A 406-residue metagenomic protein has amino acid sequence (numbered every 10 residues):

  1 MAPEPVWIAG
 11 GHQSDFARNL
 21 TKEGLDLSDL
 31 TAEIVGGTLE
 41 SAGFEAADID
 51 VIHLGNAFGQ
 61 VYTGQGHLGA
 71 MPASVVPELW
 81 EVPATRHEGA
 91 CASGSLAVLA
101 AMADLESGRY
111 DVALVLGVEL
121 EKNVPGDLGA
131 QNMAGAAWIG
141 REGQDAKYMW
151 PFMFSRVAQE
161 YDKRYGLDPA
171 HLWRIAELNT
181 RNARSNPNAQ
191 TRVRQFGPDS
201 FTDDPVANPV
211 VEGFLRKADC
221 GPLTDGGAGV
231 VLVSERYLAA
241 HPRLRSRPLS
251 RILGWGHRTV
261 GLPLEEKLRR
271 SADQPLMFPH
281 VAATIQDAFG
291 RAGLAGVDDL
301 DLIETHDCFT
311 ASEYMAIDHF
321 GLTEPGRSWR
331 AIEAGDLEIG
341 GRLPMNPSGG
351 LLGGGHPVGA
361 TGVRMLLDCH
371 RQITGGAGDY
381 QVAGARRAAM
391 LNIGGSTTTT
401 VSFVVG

Functional and structural regions predicted by a protein language model:
M1-A92, A100, V157, Y161-P169 (+6 more regions): Conserved active-site "lid/cap" helical segment
M1-S28, G140-R141, W173-E177, P209-A283 (+6 more regions): Condensing-enzyme catalytic core mediating Claisen C-C bond formation in acyl metabolism
A2, G59-L116, L120-M153, V193-P222 (+3 more regions): Conserved catalytic cysteine-centered active-site region of acyl-thioester-dependent Claisen-condensing enzymes
K22-G24, G66-G69, D127-Q131, S246 (+4 more regions): Short, glycine/charged-enriched secondary-structure capping and boundary segments
A46-N56, P83-G89, D111-V118, A170-L178 (+5 more regions): Beta-strand segments within the central parallel beta-sheet cores of soluble alpha/beta enzyme folds
G59-H67, G261-R269, D307-W329, P357 (+1 more regions): Short glycine/threonine-rich loop-to-helix capping motif typified by GTGT followed within a few residues by an Asp-Pro
E88-E119, F152-N188, V230-Y237, G354-A377: Active-site-proximal alpha-helical scaffold in enzymes
H356-G406: C-terminal amphipathic "assembly/sorting" segment characterized by alternating charged and hydrophobic residues
